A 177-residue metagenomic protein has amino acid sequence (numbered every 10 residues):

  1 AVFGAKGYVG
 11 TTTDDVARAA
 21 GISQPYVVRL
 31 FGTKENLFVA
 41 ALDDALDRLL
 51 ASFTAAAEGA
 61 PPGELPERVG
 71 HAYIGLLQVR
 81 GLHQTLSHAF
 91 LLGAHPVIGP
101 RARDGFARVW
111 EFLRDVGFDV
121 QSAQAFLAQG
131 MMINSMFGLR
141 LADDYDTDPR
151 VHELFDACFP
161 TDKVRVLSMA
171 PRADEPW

Functional and structural regions predicted by a protein language model:
A1, V16, A41-A45, L49: Generic hydrophobic, amphipathic alpha-helix propensity
V2-N36: Helix-turn-helix
P25-V28, G32, D43-D47, A51: N-terminal leader/targeting segments and the first structural element of proteins
A40-D43, A51-G81: Hydrophobic alpha-helical connector segments
D47-L50, L76-Q78, H95-Q124: Amphipathic alpha-helical packing segments from all-alpha helical-bundle domains
G75, W110-W177: C-terminal peripheral helix-coil segments that are non-catalytic and often amphipathic
A89-H95: Short helix-capping/turn signature of helix-turn-helix
